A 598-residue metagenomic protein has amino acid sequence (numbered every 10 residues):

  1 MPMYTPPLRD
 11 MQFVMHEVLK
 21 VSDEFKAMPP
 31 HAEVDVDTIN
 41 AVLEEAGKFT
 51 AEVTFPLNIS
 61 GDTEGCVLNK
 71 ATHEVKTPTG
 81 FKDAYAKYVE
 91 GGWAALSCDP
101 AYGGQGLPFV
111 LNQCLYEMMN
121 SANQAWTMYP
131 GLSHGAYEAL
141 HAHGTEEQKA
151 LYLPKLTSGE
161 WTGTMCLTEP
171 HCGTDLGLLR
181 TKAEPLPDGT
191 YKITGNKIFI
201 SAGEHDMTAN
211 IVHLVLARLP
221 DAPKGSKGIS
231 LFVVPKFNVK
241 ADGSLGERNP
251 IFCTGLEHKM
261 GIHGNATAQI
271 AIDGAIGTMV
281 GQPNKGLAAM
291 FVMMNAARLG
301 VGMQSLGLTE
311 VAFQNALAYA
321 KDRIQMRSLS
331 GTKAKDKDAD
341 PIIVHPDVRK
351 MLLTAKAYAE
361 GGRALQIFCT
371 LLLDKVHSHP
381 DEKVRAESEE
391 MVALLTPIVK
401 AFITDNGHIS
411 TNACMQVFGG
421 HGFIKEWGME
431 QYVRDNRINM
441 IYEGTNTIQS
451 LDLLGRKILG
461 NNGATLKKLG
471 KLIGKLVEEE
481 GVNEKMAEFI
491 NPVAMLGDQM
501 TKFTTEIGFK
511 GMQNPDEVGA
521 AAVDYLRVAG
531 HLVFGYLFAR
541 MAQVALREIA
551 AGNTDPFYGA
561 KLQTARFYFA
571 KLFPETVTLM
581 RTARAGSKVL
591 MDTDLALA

Functional and structural regions predicted by a protein language model:
M1-T127, L151, D374, T582-A598: Amphipathic, small/basic residue-rich leader segments at the start of a protein or domain
P2-T5, D10, P185, I262 (+3 more regions): Alpha-helix capping/hinge segments and adjacent helical runs
H31-E33, T63-T77, A289-G300, Q314-A355 (+4 more regions): Glycine-rich cofactor-pocket loops
D62, Y129-S133, G144-L186, N196 (+3 more regions): Internal maturation/activation junctions in enzymes
Y102, G460, K475-A598: C-terminal amphipathic alpha-helical interaction region
H134-A136, T145-Q148, Y442-T445, L453-D498: A structural-propensity feature for long, helix-poor, extended segments
T190, T194-R248: A short core secondary-structure module
F199-S201, N238-T254, K259, A266-A297 (+2 more regions): A glycine-rich, basic-preceded beta-loop-alpha segment at the flavin cofactor/substrate interface of flavin-utilizing
